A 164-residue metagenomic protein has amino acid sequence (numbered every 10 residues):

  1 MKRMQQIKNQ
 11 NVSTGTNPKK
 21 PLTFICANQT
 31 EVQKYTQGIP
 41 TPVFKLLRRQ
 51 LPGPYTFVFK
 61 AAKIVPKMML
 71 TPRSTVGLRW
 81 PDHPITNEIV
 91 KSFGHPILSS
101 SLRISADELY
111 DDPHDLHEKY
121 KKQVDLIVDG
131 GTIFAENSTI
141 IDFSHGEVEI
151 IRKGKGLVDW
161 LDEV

Functional and structural regions predicted by a protein language model:
M1-V164: Active-site-adjacent structural elements in enzyme catalytic cores
